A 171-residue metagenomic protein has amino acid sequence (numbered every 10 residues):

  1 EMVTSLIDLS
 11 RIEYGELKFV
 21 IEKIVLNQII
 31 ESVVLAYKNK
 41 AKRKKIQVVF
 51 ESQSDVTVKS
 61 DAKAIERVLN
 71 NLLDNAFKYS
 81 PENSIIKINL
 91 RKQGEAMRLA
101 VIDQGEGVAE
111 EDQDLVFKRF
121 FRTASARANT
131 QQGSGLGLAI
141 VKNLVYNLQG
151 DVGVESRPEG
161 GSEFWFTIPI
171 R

Functional and structural regions predicted by a protein language model:
Y14-F19, T57-S60: Conserved micro-motifs of the catalytic ATP-binding
V20-V25, K42, Q47-V56: Conserved catalytic submotifs in the C-terminal HATPase_c
N39, E106-G107: Glycine-rich G1-box
A76-F77: Short helix-loop "hinge" at the ATP-lid/N-box region of the Bergerat-fold HATPase_c
N83-E95: Short beta-strand/loop element within the Bergerat-fold HATPase_c
V108-F120: Short conserved segment of the HATPase_c
Q149-G150: Conserved glycine-rich
